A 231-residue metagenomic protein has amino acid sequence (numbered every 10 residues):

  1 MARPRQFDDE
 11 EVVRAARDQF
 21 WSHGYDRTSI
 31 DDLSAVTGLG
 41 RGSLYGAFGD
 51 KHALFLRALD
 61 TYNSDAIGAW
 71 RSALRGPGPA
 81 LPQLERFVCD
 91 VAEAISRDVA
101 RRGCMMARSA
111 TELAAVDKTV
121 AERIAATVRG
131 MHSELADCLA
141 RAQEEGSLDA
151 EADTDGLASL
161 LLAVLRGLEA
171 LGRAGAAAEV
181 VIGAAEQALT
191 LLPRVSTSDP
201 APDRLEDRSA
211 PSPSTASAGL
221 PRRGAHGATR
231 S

Functional and structural regions predicted by a protein language model:
D8-R17, L33, A58-Y62, A66 (+1 more regions): Generic hydrophobic, amphipathic alpha-helix propensity
E11, D18-A53, R57: Helix-turn-helix
R57, R71-R102, T154-L161: Hydrophobic alpha-helical connector segments
T61, S72, R101, T119-G130 (+1 more regions): Short, solvent-exposed amphipathic helices
P82, E122-T127, E144-L160, A176-G183: All-alpha amphipathic helical-bundle segments outside canonical DNA-binding/catalytic cores that form hydrophobic
Q83, D98-E122: Amphipathic alpha-helical segments used for helix-helix packing
R86-A94, R129-E145, V164, A174-S231: C-terminal peripheral helix-coil segments that are non-catalytic and often amphipathic
R102, A107, A152-L171, G183-L191: Hydrophobic alpha-helical segments that form the core of small-molecule binding pockets and/or dimer interfaces
